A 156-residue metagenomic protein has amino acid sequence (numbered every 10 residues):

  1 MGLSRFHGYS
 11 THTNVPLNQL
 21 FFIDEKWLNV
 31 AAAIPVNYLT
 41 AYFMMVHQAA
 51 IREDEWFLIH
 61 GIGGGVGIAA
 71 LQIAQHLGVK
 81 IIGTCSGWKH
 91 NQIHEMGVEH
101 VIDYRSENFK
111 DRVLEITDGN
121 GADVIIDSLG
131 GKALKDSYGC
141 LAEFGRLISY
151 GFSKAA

Functional and structural regions predicted by a protein language model:
M1-A156: Terminal helix/beta-alpha structural elements that buttress the NAD(P)+-binding lobe
